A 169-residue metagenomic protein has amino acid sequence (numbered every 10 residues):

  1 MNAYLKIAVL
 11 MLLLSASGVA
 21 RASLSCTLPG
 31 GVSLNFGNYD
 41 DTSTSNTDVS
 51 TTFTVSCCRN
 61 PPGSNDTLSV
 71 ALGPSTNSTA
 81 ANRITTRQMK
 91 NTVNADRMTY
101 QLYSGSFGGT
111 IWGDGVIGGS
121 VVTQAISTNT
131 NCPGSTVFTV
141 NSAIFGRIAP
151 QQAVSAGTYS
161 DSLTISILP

Functional and structural regions predicted by a protein language model:
N2-L10, R21: Sec-dependent signal peptide recognition, specifically the positively charged N-region followed immediately by
S15-A20: N-terminal signal peptide c-region/cleavage motif recognized by signal peptidases
R21-A95, T128-P169: N-terminal small/polar-rich segments of proteins
A71-S75, Q101-G105, G113-G115: Predominantly extracellular/luminal cell-surface or secreted proteins
G105-S135: Extended, solvent-exposed segments with strong compositional bias
